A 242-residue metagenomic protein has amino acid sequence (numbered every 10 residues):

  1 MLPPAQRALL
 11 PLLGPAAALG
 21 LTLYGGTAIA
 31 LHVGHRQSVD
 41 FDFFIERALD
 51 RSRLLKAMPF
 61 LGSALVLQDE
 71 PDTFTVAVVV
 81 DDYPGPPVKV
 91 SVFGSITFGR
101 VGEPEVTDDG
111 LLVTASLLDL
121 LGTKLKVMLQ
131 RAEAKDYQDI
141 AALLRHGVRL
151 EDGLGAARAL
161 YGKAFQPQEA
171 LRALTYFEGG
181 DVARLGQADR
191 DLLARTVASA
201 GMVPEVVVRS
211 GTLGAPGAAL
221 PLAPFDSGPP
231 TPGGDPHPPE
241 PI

Functional and structural regions predicted by a protein language model:
M1-I242: Compositionally biased terminal segments of proteins
